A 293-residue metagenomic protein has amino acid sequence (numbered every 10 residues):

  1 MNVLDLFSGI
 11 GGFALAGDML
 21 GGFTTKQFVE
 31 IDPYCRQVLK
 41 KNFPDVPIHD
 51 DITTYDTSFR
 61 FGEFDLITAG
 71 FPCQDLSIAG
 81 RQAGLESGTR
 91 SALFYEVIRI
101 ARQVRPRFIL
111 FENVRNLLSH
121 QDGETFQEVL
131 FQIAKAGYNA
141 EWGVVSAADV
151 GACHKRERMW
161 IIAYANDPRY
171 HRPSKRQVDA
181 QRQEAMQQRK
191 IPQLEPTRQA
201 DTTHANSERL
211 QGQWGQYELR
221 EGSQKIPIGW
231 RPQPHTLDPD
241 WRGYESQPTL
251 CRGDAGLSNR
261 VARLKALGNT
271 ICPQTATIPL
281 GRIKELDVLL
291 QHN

Functional and structural regions predicted by a protein language model:
M1-T25, V38, Q132-A136, V144 (+1 more regions): S-adenosyl-L-methionine-dependent DNA methyltransferase catalytic core
N2-F111, R115-A134: Core alpha/beta nucleotide-donor-binding catalytic domains of modification enzymes
H49-D50, R115, G137-D149: Conserved S-adenosyl-L-methionine
F59-R60, G151-H154: Short glycine-biased active-site loop of nucleotidyltransferases that positions the nucleotide triphosphate and helps
H120, D149-A152: Flexible, glycine-rich beta-alpha linker
